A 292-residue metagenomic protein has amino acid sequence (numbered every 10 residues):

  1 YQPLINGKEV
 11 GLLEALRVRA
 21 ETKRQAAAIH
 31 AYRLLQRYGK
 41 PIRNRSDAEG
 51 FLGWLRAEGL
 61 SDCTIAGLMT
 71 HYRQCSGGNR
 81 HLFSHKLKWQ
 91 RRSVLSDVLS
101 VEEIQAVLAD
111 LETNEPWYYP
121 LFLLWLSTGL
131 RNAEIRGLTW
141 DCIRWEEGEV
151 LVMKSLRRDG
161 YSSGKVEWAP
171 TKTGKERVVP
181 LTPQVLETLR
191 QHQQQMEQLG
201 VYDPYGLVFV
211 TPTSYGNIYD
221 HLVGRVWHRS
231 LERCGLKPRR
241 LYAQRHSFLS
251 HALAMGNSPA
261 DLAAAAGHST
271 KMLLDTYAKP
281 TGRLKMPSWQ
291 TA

Functional and structural regions predicted by a protein language model:
L4-I5, E9-G77, S93-D97, A109-P116 (+2 more regions): N-terminal core-binding DNA-recognition domain of tyrosine site-specific recombinases/integrases
L4-V10, V98, L156, P259 (+1 more regions): Catalytic-site neighborhood detector that most strongly recognizes the C-terminal catalytic loop/helix of tyrosine
D62, H81-L138, W145-E146, K175-E176 (+3 more regions): Basic, Lys/Arg- and aromatic-enriched nucleic-acid-binding interface segment
L68-H71, C75, L138, H192 (+4 more regions): Residues in the recognition helix of alpha-helical DNA-binding motifs
R73-S76, Y119, T281-K285: C-terminal flanking helix
G78-F83, Q191-V201: Proline-centered turn/helix-capping motifs that create local helix->coil transitions or kinks
L123, S127, A133-E134, H221-R225 (+4 more regions): C-terminal catalytic core of tyrosine-transesterase DNA break-rejoin enzymes
E149, G160-Q191, D203-H228, R240: C-terminal catalytic core of Y-nucleophile DNA break-rejoin enzymes
